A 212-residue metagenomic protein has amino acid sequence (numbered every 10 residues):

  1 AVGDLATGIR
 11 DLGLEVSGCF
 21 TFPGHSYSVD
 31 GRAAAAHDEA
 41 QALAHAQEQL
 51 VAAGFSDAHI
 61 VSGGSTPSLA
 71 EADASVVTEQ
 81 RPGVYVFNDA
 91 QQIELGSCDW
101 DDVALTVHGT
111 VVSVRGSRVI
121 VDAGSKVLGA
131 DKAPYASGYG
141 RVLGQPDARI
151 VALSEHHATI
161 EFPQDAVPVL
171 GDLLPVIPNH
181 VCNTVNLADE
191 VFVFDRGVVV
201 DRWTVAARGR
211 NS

Functional and structural regions predicted by a protein language model:
A1-S97: Active-site loop/helix belt of alpha/beta enzymes
L5-D11, A42-A46, V84-N88, A104-H108 (+4 more regions): Glycine-rich loops and low-complexity Gly/Arg-rich segments that provide flexible linkers or classic glycine-based
G13, A52-G54, A72-D73, V103 (+3 more regions): Solvent-exposed alpha-helices and their adjacent loops that cap or buttress functional pockets in soluble metabolic
E39, W100-D102, A148-A152: Short Gly/Pro-enriched turn/cap motifs at secondary-structure boundaries
P67-G144: Active-site loop ensemble at the mouth of alpha/beta enzyme cores that anchors a bound cofactor
V114-S212: C-terminal accessory subdomain/extension
